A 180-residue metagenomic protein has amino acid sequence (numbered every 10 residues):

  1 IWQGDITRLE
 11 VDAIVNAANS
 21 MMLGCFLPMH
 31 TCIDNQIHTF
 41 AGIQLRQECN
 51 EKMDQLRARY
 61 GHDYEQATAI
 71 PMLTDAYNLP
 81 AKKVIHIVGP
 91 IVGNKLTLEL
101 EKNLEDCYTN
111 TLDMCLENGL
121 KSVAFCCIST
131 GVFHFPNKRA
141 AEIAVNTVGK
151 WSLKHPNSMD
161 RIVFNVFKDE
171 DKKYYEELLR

Functional and structural regions predicted by a protein language model:
I1-R180: Macrodomain-like recognition of ADP-ribose-binding/processing modules
